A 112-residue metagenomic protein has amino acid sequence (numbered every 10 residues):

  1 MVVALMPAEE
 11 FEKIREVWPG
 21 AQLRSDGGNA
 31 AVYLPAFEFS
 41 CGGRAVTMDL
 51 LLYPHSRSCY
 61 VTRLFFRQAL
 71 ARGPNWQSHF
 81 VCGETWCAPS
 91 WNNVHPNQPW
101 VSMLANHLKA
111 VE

Functional and structural regions predicted by a protein language model:
M1-T47, R57-E112: UBC/E2-like fold recognition across ubiquitin and ubiquitin-like conjugation systems, capturing catalytically active
Y53-H55: Solvent-exposed residues in well-ordered beta-strands and their adjoining turns, especially edge/terminal strands
